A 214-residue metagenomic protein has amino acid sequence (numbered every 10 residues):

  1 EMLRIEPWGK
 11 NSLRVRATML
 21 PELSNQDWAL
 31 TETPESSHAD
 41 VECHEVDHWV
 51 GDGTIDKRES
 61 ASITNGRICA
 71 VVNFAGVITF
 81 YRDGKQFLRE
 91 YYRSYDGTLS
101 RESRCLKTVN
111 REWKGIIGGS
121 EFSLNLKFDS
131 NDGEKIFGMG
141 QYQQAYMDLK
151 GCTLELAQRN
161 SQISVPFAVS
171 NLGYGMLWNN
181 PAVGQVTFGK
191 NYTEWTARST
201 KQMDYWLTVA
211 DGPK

Functional and structural regions predicted by a protein language model:
E1-K214: N-terminal accessory segment at the very beginning of proteins
